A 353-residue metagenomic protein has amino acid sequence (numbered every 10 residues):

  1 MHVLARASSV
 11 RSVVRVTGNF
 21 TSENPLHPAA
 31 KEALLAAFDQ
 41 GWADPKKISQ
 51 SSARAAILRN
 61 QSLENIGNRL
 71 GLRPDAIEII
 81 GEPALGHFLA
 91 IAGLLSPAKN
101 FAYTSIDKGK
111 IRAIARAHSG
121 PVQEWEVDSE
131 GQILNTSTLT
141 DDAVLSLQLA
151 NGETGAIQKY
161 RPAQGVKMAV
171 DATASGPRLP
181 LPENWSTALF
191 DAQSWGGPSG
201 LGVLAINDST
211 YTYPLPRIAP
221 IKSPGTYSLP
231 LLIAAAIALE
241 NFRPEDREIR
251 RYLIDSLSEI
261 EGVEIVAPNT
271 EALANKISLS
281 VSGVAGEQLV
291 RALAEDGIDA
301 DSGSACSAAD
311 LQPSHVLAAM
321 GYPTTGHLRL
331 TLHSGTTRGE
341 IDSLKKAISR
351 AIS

Functional and structural regions predicted by a protein language model:
H2-S353: Pyridoxal 5′-phosphate
